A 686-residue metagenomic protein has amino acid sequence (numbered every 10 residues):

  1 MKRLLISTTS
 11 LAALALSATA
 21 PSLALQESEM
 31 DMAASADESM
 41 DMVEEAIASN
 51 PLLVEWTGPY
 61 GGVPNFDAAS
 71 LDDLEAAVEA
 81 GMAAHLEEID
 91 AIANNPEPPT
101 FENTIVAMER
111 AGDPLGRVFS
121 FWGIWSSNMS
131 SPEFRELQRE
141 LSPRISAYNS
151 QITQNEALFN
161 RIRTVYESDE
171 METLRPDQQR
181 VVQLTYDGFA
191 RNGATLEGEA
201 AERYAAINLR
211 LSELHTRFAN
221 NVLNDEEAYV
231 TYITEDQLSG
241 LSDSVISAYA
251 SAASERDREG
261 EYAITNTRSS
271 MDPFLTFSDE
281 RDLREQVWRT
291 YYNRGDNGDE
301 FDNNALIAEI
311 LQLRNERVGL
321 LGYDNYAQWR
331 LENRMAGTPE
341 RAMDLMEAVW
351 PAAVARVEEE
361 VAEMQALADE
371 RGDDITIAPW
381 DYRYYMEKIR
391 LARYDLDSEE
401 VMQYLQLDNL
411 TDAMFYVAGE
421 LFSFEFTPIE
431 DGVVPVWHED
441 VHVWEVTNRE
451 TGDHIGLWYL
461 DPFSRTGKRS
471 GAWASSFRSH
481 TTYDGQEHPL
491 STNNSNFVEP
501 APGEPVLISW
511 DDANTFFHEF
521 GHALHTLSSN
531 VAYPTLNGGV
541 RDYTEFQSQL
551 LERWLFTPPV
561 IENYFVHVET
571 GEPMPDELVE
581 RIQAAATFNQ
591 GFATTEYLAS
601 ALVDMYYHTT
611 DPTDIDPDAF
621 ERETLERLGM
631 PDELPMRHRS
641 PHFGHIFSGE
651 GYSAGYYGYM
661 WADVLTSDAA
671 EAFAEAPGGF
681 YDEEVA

Functional and structural regions predicted by a protein language model:
M1-E27: Gram-negative bacterial Sec-dependent N-terminal signal peptides
L25-D243, A248, G679: N-terminal helix-rich structural modules
A36-D73, A80, G240, E261-A263 (+11 more regions): C-terminal, non-catalytic "cap/extension" segments appended to globular domains
G58-D73, W122-L141, T164-A206, T265-A305 (+5 more regions): Short His/Asp/Glu-rich catalytic/ion-coordination signatures at enzyme active sites or charged loops
D72, A76-N94, V106, R110-D113 (+27 more regions): A broad, structural surface signal
D177, V181, E213, N220 (+6 more regions): Active-site-proximal, well-structured secondary-structure segments within enzyme catalytic domains
Q406, F497-F517: Short pre-active-site segment immediately N-terminal to the catalytic Zn-binding motif
